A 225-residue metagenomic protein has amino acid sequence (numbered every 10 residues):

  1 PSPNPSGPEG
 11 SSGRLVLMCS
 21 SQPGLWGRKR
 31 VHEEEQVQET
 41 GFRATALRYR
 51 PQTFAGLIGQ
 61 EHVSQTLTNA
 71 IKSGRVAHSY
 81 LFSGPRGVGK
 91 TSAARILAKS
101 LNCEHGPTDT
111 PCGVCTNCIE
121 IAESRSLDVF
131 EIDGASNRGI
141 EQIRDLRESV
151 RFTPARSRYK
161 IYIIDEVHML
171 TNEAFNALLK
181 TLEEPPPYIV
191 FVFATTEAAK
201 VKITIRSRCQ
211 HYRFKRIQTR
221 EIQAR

Functional and structural regions predicted by a protein language model:
S2-S11: Extreme N-terminal basic, low-complexity initiation segments that serve as generic localization/processing leaders
S11-H211, K215-Q223: P-loop/Walker A NTP-binding region and its immediately flanking N-terminal helices in P-loop NTPase folds
